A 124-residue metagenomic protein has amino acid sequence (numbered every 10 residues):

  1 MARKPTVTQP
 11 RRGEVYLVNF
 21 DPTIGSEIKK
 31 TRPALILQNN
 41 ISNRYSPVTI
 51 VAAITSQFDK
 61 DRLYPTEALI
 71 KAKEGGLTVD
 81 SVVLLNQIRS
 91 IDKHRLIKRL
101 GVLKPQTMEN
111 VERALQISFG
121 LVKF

Functional and structural regions predicted by a protein language model:
M1-F124: Conserved functional hotspots at enzyme active or ligand-binding sites that engage polyanionic ligands
